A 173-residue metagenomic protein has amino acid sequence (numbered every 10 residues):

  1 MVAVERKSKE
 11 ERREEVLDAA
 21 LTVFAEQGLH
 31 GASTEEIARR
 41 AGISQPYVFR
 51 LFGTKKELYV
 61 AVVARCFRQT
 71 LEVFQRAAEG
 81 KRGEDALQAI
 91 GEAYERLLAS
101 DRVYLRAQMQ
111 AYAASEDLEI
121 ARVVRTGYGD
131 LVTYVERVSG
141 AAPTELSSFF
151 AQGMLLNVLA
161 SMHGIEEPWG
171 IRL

Functional and structural regions predicted by a protein language model:
M1-K9, W169-L173: N-terminal intrinsically disordered/low-complexity leader segments
E15-T22, E26, R40, R50 (+3 more regions): Alpha-helical structural segments
H30: Flexible coil/turn residues that form the inter-helical turn or adjacent wing/linker of helix-turn-helix
E35, P46: Residues within helix-turn-helix
D85-M109, A114-E119: Helical hydrophobic small-molecule/effector-binding pocket
L118-L173: Hydrophobic/aromatic-rich alpha-helical bundle segments in the mid-to-C-terminal region
